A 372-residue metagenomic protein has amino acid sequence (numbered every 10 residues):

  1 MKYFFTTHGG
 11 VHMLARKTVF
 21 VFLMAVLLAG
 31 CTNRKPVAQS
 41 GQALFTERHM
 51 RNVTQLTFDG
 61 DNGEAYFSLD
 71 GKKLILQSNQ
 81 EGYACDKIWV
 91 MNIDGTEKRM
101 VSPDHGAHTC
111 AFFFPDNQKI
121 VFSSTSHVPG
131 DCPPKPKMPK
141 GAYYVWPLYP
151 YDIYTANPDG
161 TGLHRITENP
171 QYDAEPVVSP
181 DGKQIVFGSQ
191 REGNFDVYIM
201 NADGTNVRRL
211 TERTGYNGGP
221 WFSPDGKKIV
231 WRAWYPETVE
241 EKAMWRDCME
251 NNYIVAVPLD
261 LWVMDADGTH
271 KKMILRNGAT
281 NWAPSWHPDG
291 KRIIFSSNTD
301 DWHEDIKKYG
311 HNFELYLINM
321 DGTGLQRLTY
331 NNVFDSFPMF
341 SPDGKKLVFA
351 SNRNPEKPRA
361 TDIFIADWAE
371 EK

Functional and structural regions predicted by a protein language model:
A29-G30: C-terminal motif of bacterial Sec signal peptides marking the signal peptidase cleavage site
K35-R51, Y151: Blade/loop signatures of beta-propeller domains
G41, N52-A84: Beta-strand-rich domains and repeat architectures in extracellular enzymes and scaffolds, especially beta-propellers
F58-D61, S78-I88, P103-H108, S123-I153 (+8 more regions): A flexible loop/linker signature enriched in serine peptidases of the S9 family
L69-D70, P115-D116, P180-D181, P224-D225 (+2 more regions): Residue-level detector of Asp-centered blade-edge/turn motifs that repeat once per structural unit in beta-propeller
L74-I75, I120, I185, I229 (+2 more regions): Hydrophobic beta-strand positions that form the internal "hydrophobic ladder" of WD40/Gbeta-like beta-propeller blades
N92-T96, N157-T161, N201-T205, D265-T269 (+2 more regions): Short loop/turn segments that connect beta-strands within beta-propeller blades
